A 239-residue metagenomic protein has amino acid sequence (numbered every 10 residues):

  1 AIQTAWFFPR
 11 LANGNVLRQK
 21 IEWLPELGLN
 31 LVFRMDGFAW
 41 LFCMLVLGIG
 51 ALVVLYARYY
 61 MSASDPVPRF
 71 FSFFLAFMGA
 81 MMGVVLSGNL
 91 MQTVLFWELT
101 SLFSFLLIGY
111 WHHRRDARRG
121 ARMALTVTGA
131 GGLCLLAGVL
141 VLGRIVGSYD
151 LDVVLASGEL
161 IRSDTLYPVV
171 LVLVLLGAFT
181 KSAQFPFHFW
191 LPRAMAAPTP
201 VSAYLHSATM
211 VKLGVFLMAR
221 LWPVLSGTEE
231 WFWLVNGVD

Functional and structural regions predicted by a protein language model:
A1-D239: ...captures the hydrophobic TM-helix bundle architecture rather than a specific catalytic motif, and can also fire on
